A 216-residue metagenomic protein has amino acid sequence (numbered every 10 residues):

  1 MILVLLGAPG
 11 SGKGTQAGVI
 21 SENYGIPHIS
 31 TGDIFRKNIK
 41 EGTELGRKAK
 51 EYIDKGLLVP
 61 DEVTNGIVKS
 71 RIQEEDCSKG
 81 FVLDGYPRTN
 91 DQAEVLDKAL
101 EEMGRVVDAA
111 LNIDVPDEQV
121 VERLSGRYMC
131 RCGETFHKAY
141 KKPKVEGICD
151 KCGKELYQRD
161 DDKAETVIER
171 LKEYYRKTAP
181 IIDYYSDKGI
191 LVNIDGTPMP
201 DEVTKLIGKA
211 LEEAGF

Functional and structural regions predicted by a protein language model:
M1-F216: Glycine-rich phosphate-binding loop of ATP-dependent small-molecule kinases
